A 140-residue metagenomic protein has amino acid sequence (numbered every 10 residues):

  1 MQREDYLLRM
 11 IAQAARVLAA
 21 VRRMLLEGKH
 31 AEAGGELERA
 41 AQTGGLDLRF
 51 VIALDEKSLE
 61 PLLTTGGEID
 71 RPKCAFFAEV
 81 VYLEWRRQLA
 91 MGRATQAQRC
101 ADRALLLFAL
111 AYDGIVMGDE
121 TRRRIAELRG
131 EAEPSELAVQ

Functional and structural regions predicted by a protein language model:
M1-C74, L106-L110, R129-Q140: N-terminal alpha-helical interaction modules that lie
Y6, L25, Y82, Q88-L89 (+1 more regions): Hydrophobic/aromatic side-chain positions at a characteristic register within alpha-helices of tetratricopeptide repeats
R9, R16, K73-F76, V80 (+2 more regions): The tetratricopeptide repeat
A14, V21, A78, Y82-R86 (+1 more regions): Conserved small-residue packing positions in alpha-helical repeats and bundles
D47, E84-R87, M91, L110-G114: Glycine-centered coil turns and helix-coil junctions that link the paired helices within alpha-helical repeat units
Q96-A138: Preference for long, well-ordered alpha-helical segments
